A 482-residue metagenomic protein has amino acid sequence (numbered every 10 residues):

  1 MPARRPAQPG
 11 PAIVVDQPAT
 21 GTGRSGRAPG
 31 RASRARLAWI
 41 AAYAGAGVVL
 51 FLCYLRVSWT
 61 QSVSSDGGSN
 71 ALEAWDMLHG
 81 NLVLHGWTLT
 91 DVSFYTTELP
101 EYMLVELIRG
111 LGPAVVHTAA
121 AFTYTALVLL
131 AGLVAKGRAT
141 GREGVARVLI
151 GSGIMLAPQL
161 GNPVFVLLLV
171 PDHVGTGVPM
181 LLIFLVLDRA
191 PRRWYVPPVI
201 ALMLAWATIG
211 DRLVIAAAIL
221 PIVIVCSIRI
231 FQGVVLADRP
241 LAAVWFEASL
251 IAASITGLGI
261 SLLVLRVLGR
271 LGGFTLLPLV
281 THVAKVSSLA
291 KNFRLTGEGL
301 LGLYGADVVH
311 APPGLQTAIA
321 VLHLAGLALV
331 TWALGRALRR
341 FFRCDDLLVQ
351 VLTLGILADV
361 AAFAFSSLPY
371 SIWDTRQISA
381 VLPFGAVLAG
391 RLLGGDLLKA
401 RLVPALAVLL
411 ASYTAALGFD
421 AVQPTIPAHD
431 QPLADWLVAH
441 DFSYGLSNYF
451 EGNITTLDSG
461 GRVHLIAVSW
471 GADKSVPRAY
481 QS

Functional and structural regions predicted by a protein language model:
T22, R36-A46, L352, R391-Q423: Signature aromatic-anchored transmembrane alpha helix within multi-pass, membrane-resident enzymes that catalyze glycan
A44-A46, T118-E143, L182, T331: Transmembrane-helix motifs of polytopic, lipid-linked glycan transferases
V57-S65, L78-P100, P113-A114: Membrane-proximal lumenal/periplasmic loop motifs of glycosylation machinery
D91, Y95, G141-D188, W373-G385 (+1 more regions): Membrane-interface micro-motifs in multi-pass membrane enzymes
V92, A439-P477: Short periplasmic/luminal acceptor-recognition loop of GT-C membrane glycosyltransferases, typified by
A139-R142, I230-S249, P313-L357, P369: Membrane-interface helix-loop-helix junctions at transmembrane boundaries of multi-pass membrane enzymes, predominantly
D172-P179, A216, G314-L329, D345-L398: Hydrophobic/aromatic-rich transmembrane helices and adjacent perimembrane loops
Y195-V223: Membrane-interface alpha helices of multi-pass inner-membrane proteins
